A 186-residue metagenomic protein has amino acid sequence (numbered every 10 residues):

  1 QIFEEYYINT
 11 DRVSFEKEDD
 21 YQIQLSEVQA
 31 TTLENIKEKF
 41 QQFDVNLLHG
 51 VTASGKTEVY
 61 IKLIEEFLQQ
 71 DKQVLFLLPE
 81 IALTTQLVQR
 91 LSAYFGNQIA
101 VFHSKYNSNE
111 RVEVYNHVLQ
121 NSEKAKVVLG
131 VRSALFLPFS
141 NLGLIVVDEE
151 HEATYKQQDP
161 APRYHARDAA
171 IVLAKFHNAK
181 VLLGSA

Functional and structural regions predicted by a protein language model:
Q1-L78: Pre-Walker A segment
V28, T32, D44-L47, K56-Y60 (+5 more regions): Helical mechanochemical/support elements of P-loop NTPase systems and associated helical scaffolds
Q73-T85, S104, G184: Short beta-strand-centered segment that lines the nucleotide-binding/catalytic pocket of NTP-utilizing
E80-I81, G130-S133, E149, G184-A186: A short beta-strand-to-loop transition that corresponds to the Sensor-1 phosphate-sensing loop of AAA+ P-loop ATPases
R90-Q98, F102-V128, F136-L142: Conserved motor-coupling elements within RecA-like helicase/translocase cores
A134-L182: SF2 helicase catalytic motif II
